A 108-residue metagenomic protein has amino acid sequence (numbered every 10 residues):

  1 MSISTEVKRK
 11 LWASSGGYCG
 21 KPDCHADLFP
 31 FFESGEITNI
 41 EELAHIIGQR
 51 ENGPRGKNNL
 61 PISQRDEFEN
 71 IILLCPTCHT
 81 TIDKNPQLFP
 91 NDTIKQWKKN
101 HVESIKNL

Functional and structural regions predicted by a protein language model:
M1-K10, G16, L28: A boundary/linker detector
W12-G20, E67-I71: Short metal-coordination and nucleic-acid-contact micro-motifs, chiefly zinc-binding Cys/His arrays
C19-C24, C75: Short cysteine-rich clusters marking metal-coordination/redox-active sites
A26-I71, I82-W97: Histidine-centered nuclease catalytic patch
D92-L108: Domain-exit/linker segments immediately C-terminal to small folded modules
